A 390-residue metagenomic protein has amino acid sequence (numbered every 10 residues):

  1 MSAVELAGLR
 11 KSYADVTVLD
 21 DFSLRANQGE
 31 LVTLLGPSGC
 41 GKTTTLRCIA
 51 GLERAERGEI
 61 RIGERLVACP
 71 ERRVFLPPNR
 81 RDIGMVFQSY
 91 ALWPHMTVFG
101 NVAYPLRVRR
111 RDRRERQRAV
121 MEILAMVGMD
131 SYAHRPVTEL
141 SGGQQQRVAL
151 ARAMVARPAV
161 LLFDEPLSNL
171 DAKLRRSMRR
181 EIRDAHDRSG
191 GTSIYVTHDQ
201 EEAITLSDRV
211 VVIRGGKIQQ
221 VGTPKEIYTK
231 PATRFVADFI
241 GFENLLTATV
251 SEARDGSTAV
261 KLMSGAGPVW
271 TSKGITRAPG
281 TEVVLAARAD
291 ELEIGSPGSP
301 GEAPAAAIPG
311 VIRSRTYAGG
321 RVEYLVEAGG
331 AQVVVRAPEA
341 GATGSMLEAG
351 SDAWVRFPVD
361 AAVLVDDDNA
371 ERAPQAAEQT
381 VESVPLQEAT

Functional and structural regions predicted by a protein language model:
L35-P37: The feature captures the beta-strand-to-loop junction immediately N-terminal to the Walker
A50: Helix-to-loop junction immediately C-terminal to a conserved catalytic motif
E56-E59, G215: Conserved coupling/switch loops of ABC nucleotide-binding domains, chiefly the family-specific signature
E59-R81, R111-D112, R116: ABC ATPase NBD Q-loop/coupling interface
D82-G84, Q88, L92-D238: ABC ATPase nucleotide-binding domains
T229, A259, S264-T316, A340-T390: Glycine/charge-rich catalytic "coupling/switch" loops of P-loop NTPases
